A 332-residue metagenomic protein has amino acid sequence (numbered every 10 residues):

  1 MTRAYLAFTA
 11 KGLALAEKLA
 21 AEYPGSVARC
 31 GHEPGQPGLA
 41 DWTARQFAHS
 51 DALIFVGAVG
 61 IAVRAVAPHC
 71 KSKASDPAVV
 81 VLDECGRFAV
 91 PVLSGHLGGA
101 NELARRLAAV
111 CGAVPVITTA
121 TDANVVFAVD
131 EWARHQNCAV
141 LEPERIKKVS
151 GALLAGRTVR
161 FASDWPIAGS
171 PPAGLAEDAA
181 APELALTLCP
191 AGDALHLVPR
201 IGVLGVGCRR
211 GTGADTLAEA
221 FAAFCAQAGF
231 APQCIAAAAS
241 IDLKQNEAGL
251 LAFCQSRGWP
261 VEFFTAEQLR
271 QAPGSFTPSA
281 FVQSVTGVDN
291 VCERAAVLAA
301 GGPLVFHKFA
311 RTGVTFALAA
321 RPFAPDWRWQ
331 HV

Functional and structural regions predicted by a protein language model:
M1-Y5: Extreme N-terminal starter segment of soluble prokaryotic enzymes
F8, G12-K18, G25, Q36-G38 (+6 more regions): Conserved mixed alpha/beta catalytic, RNA-binding, or beta-rich assembly cores of soluble enzyme, regulatory
S26-A28, A78, V114, P260-E262 (+1 more regions): Conserved beta-strand segments of alpha/beta enzyme cores
C30-E33, T118-A120, F264-A266, H307-F309: Conserved beta-strand termini and adjacent loop/short-helix elements that scaffold enzyme active sites in alpha/beta
D41-A48, A67, R294-G301: Conserved phosphate-binding catalytic cores of ATP/NTP-utilizing and phosphoryl-transfer enzymes
I241-A296, A300-V314: C-terminal non-catalytic interaction/assembly regions of soluble proteins
